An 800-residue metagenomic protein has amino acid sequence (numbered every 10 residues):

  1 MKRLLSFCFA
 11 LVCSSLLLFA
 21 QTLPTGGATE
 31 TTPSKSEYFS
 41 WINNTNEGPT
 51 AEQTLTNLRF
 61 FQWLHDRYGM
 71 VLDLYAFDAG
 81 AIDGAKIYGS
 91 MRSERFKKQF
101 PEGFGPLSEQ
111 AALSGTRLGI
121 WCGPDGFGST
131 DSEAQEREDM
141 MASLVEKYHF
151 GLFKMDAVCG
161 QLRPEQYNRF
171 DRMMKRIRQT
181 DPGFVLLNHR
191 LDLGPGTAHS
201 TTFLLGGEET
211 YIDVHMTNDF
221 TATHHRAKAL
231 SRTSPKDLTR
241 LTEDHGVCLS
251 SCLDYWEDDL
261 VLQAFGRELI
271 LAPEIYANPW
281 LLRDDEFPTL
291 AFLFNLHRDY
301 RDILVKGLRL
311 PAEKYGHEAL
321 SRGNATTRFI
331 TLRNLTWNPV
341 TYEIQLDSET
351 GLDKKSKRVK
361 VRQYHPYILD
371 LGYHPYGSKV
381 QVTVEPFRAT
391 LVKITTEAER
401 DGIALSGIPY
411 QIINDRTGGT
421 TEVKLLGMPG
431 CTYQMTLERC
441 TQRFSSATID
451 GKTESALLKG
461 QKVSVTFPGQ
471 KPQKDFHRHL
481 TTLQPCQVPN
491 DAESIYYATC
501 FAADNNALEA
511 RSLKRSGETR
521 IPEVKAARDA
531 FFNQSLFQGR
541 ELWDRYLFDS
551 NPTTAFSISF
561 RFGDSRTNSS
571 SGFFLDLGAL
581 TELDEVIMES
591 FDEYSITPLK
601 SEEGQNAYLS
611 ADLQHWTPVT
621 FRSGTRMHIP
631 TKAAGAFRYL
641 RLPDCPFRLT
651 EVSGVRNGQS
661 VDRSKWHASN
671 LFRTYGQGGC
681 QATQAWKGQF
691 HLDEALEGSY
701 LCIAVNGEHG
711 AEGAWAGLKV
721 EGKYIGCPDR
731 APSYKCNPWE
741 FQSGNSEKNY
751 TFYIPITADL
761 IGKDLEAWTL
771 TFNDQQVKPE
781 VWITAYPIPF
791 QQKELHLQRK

Functional and structural regions predicted by a protein language model:
F7-L18: Bacterial N-terminal signal peptides
A20-G119, D125, A277-A312, R322-T327 (+10 more regions): Conserved structural scaffold segments of CAZyme catalytic domains across common CAZy folds
V71-E257, R648-S653: Aromatic- and carboxylate-enriched substrate-binding clefts and catalytic-loop regions of carbohydrate-active enzymes
M174, T180-L369, K379-L391: Active-site-proximal substrate-binding groove within the catalytic cores of carbohydrate-active enzymes
F292-L296, G307, G451, V465-G469 (+8 more regions): Disordered, acidic Ser/Thr/Pro-rich linker "stalks" and the adjacent N-terminal cap of the next globular domain
K306-T327, A398-C431, S669-F690: Surface beta-strand/loop "capping" patches
L335-K354, K424-F444: Surface-exposed beta-strand/loop patches in extracellular or lumenal glycoproteins
L369-E422, M428-Y433, S455-T499: C-terminal beta-strand-rich structural cap/linker in extracellular carbohydrate-active enzymes
